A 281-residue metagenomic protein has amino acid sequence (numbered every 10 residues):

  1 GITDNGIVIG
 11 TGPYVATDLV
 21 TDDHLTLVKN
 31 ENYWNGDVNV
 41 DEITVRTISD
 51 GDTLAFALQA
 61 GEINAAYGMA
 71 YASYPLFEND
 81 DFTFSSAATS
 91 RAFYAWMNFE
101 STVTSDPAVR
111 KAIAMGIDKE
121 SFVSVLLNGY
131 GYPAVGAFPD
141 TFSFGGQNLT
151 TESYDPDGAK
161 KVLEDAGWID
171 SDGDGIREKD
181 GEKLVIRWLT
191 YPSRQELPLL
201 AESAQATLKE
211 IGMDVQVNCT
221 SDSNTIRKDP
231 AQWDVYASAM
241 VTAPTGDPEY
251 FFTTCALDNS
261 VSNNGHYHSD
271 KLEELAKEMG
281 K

Functional and structural regions predicted by a protein language model:
G1-D37, E42, D52, P156-D157 (+1 more regions): Gly/Pro-rich hinge or "lid" segments in bacterial periplasmic/extracellular proteins
I2-N5, N30-L76, D214: Ligand-site clamp/hinge motif
T3, T44, N98-V103, V109-A112 (+4 more regions): Second-shell loop/turn segments in exported
G12-T17, L25-T26, D41-T47, K183-S193 (+2 more regions): Short, well-ordered beta-strand elements
V28, S105-A206: Append "and occasionally in soluble cytosolic enzymes with long acidic Gly/Pro-rich linkers
D52-E62, N79, P107-A108, E202-I211 (+1 more regions): Short helices/loops that flank or line small-molecule/ion binding pockets
P75-S86, P230-W233, G246-S262: Ligand-binding "clamshell"
Q216-T225, Y250-K281: Extracytoplasmic/peripheral linker and loop segments enriched in polar/acidic and small residues with frequent Thr/Pro
